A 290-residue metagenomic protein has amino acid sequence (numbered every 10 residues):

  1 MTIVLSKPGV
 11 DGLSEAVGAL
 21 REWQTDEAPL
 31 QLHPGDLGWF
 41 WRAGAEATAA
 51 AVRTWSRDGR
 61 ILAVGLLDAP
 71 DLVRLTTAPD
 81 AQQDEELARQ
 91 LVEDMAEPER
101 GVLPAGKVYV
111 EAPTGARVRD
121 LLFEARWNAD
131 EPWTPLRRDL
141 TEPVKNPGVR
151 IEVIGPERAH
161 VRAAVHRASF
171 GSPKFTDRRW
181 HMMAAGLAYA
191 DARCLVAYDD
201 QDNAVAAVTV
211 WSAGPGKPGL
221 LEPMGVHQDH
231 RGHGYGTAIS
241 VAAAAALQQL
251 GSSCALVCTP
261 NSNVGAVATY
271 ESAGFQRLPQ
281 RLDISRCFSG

Functional and structural regions predicted by a protein language model:
M1-G18, R150-A163: A short beta-loop-alpha structural element at the N-terminal edge of CoA-dependent acyl/N-acetyltransferase catalytic
W23-E99, V208-G219, H227: Conserved donor-binding loop and adjoining core beta-sheet/short helix segment in diverse acyl/aminoacyl transferases
P34-L37, P143-G219: Flexible, substrate/cofactor-facing loop regions flanked by secondary structure within enzyme catalytic domains
A63, E131-P132, V205-A206, P279: A structural microfeature
A69-G148, L282-R286: Acyl-donor-binding surface of acyltransferase catalytic domains
Q83-E97, P223-Q228, G232-Q249, V267-S272: Conserved acetyl-CoA-binding loop-helix of GNAT-fold acetyltransferases
V108-V110, L221, A255-T259: Conserved hydrophobic beta-strand within the GNAT/NAT acetyltransferase core sheet that lines the active-site cleft
W180, S240, N263-A266, S285-F288: Short glycine/proline-centered loop/turn elements that form peptide/ligand docking sites
